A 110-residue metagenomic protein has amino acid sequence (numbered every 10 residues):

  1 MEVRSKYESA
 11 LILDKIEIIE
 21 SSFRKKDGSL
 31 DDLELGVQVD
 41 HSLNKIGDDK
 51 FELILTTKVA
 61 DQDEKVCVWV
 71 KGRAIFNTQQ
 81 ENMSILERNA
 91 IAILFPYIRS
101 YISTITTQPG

Functional and structural regions predicted by a protein language model:
M1-I93, S100-G110: N-terminal intrinsically disordered, cationic/polar leader segments that include organellar targeting peptides
